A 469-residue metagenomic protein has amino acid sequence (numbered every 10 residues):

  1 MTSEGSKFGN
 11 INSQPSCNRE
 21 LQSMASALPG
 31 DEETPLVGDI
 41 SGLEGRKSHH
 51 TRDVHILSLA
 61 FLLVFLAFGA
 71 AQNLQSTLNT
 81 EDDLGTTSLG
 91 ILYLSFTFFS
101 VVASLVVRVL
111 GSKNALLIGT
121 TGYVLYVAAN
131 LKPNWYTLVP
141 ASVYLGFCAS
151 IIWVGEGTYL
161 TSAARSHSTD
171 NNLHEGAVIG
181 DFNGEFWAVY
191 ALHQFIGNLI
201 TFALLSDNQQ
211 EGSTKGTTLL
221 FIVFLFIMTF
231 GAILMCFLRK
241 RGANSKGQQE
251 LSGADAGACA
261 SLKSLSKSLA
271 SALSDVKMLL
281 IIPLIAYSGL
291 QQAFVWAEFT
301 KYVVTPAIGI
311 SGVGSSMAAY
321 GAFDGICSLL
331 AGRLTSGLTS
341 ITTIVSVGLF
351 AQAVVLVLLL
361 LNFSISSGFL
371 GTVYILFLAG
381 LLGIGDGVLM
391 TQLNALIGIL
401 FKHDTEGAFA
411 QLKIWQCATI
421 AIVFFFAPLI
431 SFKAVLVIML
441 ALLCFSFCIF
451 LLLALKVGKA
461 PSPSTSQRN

Functional and structural regions predicted by a protein language model:
E20, G30-H49, K246-L279: Juxtamembrane intracellular "pre-TM" segments in multi-pass secondary transporters
S58-L62, T137-G155, Y159, I282 (+2 more regions): Hydrophobic core of transmembrane alpha-helices in multi-pass small-molecule transporters, especially MFS/SLC-type
F68-Q72, N198, A270, V276-A318 (+1 more regions): Extracytoplasmic gate region of multi-pass secondary transporters
A70-L74, I151-D170, V295-F299, V303 (+2 more regions): Intracellular juxtamembrane helix-capping segments at the cytosolic ends of symmetry-related transmembrane helices
L89, S95-F99, L145-G157, T161 (+5 more regions): Glycine-rich segments within core transmembrane alpha-helices of 12-TM secondary carriers
F98-N114, L205-D207, D324-S346, A427-L429: Helix-to-loop junctions at the C-terminal end of transmembrane segments in multipass secondary transporters
T121-W135, V347-G368, F424: C-terminal ends and interior cores of transmembrane alpha-helices in multi-pass membrane transporters/permeases
T217-F237, F350, V435-L455: Symmetry-related core transmembrane helices of the 12-TM Major Facilitator Superfamily/SLC fold
